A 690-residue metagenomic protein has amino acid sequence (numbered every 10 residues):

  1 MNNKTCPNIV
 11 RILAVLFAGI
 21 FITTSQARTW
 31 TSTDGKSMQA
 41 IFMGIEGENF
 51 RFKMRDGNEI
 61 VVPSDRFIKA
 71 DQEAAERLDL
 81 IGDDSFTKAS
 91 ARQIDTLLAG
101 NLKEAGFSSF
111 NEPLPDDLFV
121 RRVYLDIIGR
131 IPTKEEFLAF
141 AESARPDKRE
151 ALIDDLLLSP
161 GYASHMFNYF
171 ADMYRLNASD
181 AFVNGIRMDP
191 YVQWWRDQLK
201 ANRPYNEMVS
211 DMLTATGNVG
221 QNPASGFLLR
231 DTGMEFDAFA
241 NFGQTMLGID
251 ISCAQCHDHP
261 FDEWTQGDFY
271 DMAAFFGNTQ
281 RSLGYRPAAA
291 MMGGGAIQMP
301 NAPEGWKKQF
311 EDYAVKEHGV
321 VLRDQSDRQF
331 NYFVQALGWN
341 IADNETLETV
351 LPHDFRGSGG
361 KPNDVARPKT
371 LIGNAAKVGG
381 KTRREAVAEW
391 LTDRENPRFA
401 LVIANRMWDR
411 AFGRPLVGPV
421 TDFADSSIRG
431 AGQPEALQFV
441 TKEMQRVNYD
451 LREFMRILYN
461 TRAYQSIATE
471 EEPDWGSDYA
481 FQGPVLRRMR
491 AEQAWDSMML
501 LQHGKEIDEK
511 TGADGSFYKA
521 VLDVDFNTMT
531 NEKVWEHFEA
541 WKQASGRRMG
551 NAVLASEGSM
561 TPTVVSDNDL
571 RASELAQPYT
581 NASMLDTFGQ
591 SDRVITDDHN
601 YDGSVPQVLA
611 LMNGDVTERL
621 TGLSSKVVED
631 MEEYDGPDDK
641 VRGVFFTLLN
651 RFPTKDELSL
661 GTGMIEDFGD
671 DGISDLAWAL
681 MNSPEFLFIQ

Functional and structural regions predicted by a protein language model:
N2-L13: Bacterial N-terminal signal peptides that target proteins for export
R11-F21: Bacterial N-terminal signal peptides
S25-T96, L102: Compositionally biased alpha-helical segments
F86-K88, T370-A376, P562-T580: An acidic intrinsically disordered interaction segment
R92-R122, D126, R130-G161, R175-T530 (+4 more regions): Primarily short, surface-exposed interaction patches in extracytoplasmic proteins
S164: Metal- or metallocofactor-binding catalytic centers and their adjacent structured scaffolds across diverse enzyme
F170, L676: Globin-like tetrapyrrole-binding proteins
M499-L575, S583-G589, V594-V605, L609-M612: Long, His/Glu/Asp-enriched segments that create or flank divalent metal/ion-associated functional microenvironments
